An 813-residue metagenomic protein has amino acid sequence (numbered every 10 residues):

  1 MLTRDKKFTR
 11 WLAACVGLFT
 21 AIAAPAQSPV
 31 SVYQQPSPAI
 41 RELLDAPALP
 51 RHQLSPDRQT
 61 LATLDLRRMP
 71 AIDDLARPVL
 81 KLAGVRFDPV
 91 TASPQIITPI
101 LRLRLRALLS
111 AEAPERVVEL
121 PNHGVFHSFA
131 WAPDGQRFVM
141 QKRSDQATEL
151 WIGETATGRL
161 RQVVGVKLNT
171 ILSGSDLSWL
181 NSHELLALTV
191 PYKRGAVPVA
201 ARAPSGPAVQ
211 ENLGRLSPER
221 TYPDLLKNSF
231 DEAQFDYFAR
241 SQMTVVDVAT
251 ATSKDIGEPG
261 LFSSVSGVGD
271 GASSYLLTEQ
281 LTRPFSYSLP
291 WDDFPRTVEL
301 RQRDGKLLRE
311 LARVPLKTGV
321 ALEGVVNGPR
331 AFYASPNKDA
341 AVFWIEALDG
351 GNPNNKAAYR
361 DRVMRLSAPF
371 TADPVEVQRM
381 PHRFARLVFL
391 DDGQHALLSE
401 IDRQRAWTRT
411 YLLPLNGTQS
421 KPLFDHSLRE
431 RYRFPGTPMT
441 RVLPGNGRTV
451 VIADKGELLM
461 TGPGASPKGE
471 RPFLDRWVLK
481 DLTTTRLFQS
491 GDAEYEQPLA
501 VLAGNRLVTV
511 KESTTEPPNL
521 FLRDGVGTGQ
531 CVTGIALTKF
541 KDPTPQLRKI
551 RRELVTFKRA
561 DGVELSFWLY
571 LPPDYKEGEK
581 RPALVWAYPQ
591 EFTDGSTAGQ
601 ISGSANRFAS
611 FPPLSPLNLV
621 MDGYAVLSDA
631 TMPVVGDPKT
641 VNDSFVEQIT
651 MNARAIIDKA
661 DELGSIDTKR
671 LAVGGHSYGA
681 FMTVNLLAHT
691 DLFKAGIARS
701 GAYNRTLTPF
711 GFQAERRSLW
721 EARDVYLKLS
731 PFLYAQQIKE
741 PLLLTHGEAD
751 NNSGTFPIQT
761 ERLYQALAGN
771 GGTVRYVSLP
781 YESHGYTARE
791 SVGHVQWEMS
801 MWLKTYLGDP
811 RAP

Functional and structural regions predicted by a protein language model:
L2-C15: Bacterial N-terminal signal peptides that target proteins for export
A14-C15, A26-I535, K539, P543-K549 (+1 more regions): Beta-propeller folds
A21-A24: N-terminal signal peptide c-region/cleavage motif recognized by signal peptidases
P99-L101, L108, G603-P813: Active-site-proximal cap/loop segments of hydrolase catalytic domains
V298, V342, L423, L520 (+6 more regions): Conserved hydrophobic/aromatic pocket- or pore-lining residues that grip, position, or stack substrates in active sites
G534, T538-E579: N-terminal cap/lid segment of alpha/beta-hydrolase-fold proteins
L571, E579-Q590: Short beta-strand element of the alpha/beta-hydrolase
E591-T593, V626: Serine-hydrolase catalytic-loop signature spanning alpha/beta hydrolases and amidase-signature enzymes
